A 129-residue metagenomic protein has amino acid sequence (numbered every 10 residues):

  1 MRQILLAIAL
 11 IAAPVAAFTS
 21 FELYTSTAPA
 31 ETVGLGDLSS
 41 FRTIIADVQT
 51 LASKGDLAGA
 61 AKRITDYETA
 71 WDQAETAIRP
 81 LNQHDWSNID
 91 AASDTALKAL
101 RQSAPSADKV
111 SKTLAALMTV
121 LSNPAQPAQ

Functional and structural regions predicted by a protein language model:
M1-I4: Positively charged n-region of N-terminal signal peptides that target proteins for export
A7-F18: Hydrophobic membrane-insertion alpha-helices, especially the h-region of bacterial N-terminal signal peptides
Y24-Q129: Mature extracytoplasmic or organellar-lumen-exposed domains after removal of signal/transit peptides
